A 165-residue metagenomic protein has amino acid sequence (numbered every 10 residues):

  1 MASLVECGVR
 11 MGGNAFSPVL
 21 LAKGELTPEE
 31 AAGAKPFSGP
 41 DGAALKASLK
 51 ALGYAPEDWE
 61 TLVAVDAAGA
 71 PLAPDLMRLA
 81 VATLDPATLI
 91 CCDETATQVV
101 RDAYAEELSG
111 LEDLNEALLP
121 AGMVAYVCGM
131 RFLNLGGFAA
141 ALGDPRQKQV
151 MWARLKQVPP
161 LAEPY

Functional and structural regions predicted by a protein language model:
M1-Y165: A polyanion-binding, active-site-adjacent surface
